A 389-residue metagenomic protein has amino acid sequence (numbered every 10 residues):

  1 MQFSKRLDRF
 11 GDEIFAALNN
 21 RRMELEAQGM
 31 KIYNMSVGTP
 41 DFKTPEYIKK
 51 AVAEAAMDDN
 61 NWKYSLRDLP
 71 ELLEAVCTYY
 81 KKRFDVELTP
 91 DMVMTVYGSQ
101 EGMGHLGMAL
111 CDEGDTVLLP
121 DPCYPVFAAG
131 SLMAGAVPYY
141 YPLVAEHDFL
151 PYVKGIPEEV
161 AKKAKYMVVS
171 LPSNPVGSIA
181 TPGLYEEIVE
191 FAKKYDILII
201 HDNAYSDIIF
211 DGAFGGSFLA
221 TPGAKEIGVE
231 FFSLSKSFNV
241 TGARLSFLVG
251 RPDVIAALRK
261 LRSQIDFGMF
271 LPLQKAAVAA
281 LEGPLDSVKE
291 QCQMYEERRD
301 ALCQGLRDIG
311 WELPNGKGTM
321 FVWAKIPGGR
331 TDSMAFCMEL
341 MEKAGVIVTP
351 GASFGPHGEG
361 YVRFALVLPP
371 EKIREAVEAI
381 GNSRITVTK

Functional and structural regions predicted by a protein language model:
Q2-G98, H105, A280-G283, T386-K389: N-terminal small-domain helix-loop-helix segment of the aminotransferase-like
L25-Q28, A134, K194-Y195, I309 (+1 more regions): Helix C-cap/helix->beta junction micro-motif
K82, R330-D332, E339-T349, F354-K389: PLP-dependent enzyme catalytic core of the Aspartate aminotransferase-like
A109-S131: Conserved PLP-anchoring active-site segment centered on the Schiff-base-forming lysine
V144-G212: Active-site phosphate-binding strand-loop segment of PLP-dependent enzymes
T221, K225-E296, D300, Q304-G305 (+1 more regions): Conserved core segment of the aminotransferase class I/II
V278, M294-C303, L313-K325, G358: Conserved glycine-rich beta-strand-loop-beta hairpin in the small C-terminal domain of fold type I
